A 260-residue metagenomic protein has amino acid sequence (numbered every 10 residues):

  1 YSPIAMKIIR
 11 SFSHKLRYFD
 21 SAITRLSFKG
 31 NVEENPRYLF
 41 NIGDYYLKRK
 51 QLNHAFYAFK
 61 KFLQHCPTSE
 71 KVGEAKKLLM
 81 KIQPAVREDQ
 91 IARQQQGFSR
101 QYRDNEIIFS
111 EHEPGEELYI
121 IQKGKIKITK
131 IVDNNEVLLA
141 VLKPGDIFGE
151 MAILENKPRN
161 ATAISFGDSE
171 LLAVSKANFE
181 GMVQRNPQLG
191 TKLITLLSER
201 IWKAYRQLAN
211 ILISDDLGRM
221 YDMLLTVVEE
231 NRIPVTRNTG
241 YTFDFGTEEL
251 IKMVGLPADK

Functional and structural regions predicted by a protein language model:
Y1-L26, S69-V86, G190-S198: Short, structured interface segments
Y1-S11, A140-T195, W202: Cyclic-nucleotide recognition modules
S21-Y38, I91-A92: TPR-adjacent "capping" and linker segments in tetratricopeptide-repeat scaffold/adaptor proteins
R25-V32, A204-D216, P234-T239: Short, Lys/Arg-enriched, Trp-marked, Pro/Gly-tolerant hinge/linker segments that flank
N35-Q83, D216, M223, E229-K260: Phosphate-/nucleic-acid-contacting segments
K60-I107, I153, N210: Cyclic nucleotide-binding regulatory module and flanking cytosolic helices
Q83-V137, P144: Regulatory nucleotide-sensing modules
F109-E113, K130-I131, M151-A152, I164 (+2 more regions): Short histidine-centered beta-strand/loop micro-motifs that create catalytic or ligand/metal-coordination sites
